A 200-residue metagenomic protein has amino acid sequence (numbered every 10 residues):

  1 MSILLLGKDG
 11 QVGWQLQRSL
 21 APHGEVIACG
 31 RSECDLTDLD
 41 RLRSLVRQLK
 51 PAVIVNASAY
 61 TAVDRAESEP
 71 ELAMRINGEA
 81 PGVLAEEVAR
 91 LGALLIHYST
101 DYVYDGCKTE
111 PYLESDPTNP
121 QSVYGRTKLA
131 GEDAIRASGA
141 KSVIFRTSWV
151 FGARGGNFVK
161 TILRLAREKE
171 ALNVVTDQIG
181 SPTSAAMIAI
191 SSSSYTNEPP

Functional and structural regions predicted by a protein language model:
S2-L20: N-terminal Rossmann NAD(P)H-binding glycine-rich loop of SDR-like oxidoreductase domains
L6, C29, I54-S58, L95-T100 (+2 more regions): SDR active-site strand-loop-helix element
Q15, S19, E87, A134: Rossmann-fold NAD(P)-dependent oxidoreductase module
L16, V46, S192-T196: Hydrophobic "lid"/C-terminal helical patch of Rossmann-like NAD(P)-dependent dehydrogenase/epimerase domains
A21-S44: Adenosine-cofactor binding site in Rossmann-like domains, unifying the SAM/SAH pocket of S-adenosylmethionine-dependent
L39-G78: NAD(P)H-binding glycine-rich loop region in Rossmannoid oxidoreductase-like domains and their noncatalytic homologs
S68, R75, A80-V83, R90 (+3 more regions): Catalytic helix-loop patch of NAD(P)-dependent Rossmann-fold dehydrogenases
D133-S194: NAD(P)-dependent short-chain dehydrogenase/reductase
